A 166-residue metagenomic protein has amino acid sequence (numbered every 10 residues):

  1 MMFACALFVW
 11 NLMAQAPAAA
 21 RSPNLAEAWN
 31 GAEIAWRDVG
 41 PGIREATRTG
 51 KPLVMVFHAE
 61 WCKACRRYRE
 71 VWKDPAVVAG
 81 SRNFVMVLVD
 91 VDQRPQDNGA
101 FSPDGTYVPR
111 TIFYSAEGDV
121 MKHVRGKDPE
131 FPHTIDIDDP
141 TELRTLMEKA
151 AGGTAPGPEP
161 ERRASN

Functional and structural regions predicted by a protein language model:
M2-N11: Bacterial N-terminal signal peptides
M13-E33: N-proximal helix/coil linker or "cap" segments that precede and/or mark the start of modular domains
E33-K51: A short beta-strand-turn-helix
E33-R37, F57, V77-Q96: Thiol-based oxidoreductase modules, predominantly thioredoxin-like and allied folds used for disulfide exchange
T49-C62: Short active-site neighborhood of thiol/selenol oxidoreductases, capturing the structured segment around
A59-A64, V91-P95, G118-V120, D128-E130: Solvent-exposed loop/turn segments at secondary-structure junctions within structured extracellular/periplasmic domains
C65-G80: Typically the conserved alpha-helix immediately C-terminal to a functionally engaged Cys/Sec in thioredoxin-like
T106-E159: Non-catalytic, surface beta->alpha helical segment in thiol-disulfide oxidoreductase systems
